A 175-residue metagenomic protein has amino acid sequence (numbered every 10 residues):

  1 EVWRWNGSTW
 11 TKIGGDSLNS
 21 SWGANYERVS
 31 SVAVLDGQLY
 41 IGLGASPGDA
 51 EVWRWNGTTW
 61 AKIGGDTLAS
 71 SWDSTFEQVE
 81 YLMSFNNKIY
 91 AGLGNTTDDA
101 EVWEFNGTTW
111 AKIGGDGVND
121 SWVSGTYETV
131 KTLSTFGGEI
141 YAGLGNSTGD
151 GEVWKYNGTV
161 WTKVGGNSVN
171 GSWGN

Functional and structural regions predicted by a protein language model:
E1-R28, V34, Q38, P47-E80 (+6 more regions): Trp- and S/T/G-rich repeat-edge/linker motifs of beta-rich repeat architectures
G42-G44, G92-G94, G143-G145: Recurrent small/Gly-Pro-centered beta-turn motifs in extracellular repeat architectures
